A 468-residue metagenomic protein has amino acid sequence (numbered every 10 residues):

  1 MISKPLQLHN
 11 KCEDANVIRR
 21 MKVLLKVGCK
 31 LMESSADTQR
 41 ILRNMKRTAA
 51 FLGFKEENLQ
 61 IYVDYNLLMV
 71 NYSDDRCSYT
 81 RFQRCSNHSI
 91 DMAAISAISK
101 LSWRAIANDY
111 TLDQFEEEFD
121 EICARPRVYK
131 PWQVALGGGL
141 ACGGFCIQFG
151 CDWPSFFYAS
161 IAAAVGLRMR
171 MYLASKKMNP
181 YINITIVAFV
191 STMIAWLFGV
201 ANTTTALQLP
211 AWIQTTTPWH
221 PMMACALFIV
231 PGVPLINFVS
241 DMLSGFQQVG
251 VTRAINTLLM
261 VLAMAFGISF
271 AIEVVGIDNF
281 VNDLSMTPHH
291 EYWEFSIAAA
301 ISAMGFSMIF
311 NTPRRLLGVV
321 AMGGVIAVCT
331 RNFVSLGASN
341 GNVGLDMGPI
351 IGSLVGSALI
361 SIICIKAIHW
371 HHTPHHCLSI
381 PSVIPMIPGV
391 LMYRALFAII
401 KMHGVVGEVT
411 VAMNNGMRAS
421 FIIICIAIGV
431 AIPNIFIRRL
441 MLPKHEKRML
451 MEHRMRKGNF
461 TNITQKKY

Functional and structural regions predicted by a protein language model:
M1-E117, E121-C123: Soluble N-terminal domains of membrane-associated systems
D113-P126, L140-C151, R170-K176, V274-P288 (+3 more regions): Short juxtamembrane and helix-loop transition motifs at transmembrane-helix boundaries in membrane proteins
V128-L207, A211, T215-N237, R314: Core alpha-helical transmembrane segments of integral membrane proteins
G139, A159-P180, I184-T192, I301 (+2 more regions): Conserved mixed alpha/beta catalytic, RNA-binding, or beta-rich assembly cores of soluble enzyme, regulatory
G144-F145, F149, V165-A174, V190 (+9 more regions): Alpha-helical membrane-inserting segments
F149-A162, T217-P231, N282-A298, G344-L359 (+1 more regions): Structural signature of hydrophobic alpha-helical transmembrane segments
Q208-W212, P221-A226, N237-D241, G245-V261 (+2 more regions): C-terminal transmembrane helix-loop-helix hairpin of multi-pass membrane proteins
N237-M286, H290-S307: Membrane-embedded hairpin module used as a gating/binding unit in multi-pass transport and secretion proteins
